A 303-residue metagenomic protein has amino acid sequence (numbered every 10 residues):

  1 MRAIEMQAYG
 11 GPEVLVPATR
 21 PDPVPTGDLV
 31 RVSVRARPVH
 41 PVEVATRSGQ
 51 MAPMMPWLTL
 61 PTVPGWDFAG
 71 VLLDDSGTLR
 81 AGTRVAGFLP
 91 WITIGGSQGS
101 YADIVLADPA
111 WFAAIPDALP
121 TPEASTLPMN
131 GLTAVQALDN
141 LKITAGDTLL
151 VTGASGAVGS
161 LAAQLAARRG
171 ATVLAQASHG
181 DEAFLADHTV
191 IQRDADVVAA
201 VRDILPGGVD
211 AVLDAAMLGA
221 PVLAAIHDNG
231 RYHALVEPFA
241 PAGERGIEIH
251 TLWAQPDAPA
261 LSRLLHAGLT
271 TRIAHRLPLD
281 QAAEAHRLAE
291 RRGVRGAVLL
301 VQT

Functional and structural regions predicted by a protein language model:
M1, P259-T303: C-terminal hydrophobic helical "lid"/dimerization subdomain of Rossmann-like NAD(P)H-dependent oxidoreductases
P21-V39, M51-I92: Glycine-rich beta-strand-centered segment in the early N-terminal region that forms part of a ligand/cofactor-binding
D74-S76, L89, P109, G153 (+3 more regions): Conserved "cap/hinge" positions at secondary-structure junctions
R84, A124-D194: Mid-domain Rossmann-like dinucleotide-binding core that forms the NAD(H)/NADP(H) cofactor-binding site
G87-L150: NAD(P)H dinucleotide-binding glycine-rich loop of Rossmann-like/cofactor-binding domains, especially the beta1-alpha1
G96, A216-L269, L279, Q302-T303: Glycine-rich phosphate-binding loop and adjacent beta-alpha segment of Rossmann(oid) nucleotide-cofactor-binding
D196-G207: Short amphipathic alpha-helix with an adjacent loop that forms part of the alpha/beta core around
